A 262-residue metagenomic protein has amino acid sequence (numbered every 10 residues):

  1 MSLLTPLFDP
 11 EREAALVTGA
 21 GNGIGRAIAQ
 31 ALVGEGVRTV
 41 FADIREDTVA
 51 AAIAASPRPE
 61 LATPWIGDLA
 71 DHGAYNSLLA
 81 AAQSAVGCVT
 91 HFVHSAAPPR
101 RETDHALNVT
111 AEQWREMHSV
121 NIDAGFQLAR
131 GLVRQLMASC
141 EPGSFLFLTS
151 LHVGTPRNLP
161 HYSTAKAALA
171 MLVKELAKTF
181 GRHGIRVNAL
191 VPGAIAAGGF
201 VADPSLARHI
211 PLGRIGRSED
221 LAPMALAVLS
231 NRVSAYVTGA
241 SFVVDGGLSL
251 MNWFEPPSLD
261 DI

Functional and structural regions predicted by a protein language model:
R12-E13, C88-T90, L136-L151, R182-I185 (+1 more regions): Active-site loop of short-chain dehydrogenase/reductase
A14, G21-N22: Conserved glycine-rich cofactor-binding loop
E35-A51: Conserved glycine-rich Rossmann-like NAD(P)H-binding loop of the short-chain dehydrogenase/reductase
N76, A97-R115, R157-H161, G199-V201 (+1 more regions): Conserved mid-core segment of classical short-chain dehydrogenase/reductases
P98, S144-A168, V173-R182: Catalytic loop of short-chain dehydrogenase/reductase
L107-F126, L146, L169, P211-L212: Catalytic Tyr-X3-Lys loop
R134, K178-T179, A235: Alpha-helical segment proximal to the catalytic Tyr-Lys
S218-V244, S249-L250: C-terminal substrate-recognition "lid" of short-chain dehydrogenase/reductases
